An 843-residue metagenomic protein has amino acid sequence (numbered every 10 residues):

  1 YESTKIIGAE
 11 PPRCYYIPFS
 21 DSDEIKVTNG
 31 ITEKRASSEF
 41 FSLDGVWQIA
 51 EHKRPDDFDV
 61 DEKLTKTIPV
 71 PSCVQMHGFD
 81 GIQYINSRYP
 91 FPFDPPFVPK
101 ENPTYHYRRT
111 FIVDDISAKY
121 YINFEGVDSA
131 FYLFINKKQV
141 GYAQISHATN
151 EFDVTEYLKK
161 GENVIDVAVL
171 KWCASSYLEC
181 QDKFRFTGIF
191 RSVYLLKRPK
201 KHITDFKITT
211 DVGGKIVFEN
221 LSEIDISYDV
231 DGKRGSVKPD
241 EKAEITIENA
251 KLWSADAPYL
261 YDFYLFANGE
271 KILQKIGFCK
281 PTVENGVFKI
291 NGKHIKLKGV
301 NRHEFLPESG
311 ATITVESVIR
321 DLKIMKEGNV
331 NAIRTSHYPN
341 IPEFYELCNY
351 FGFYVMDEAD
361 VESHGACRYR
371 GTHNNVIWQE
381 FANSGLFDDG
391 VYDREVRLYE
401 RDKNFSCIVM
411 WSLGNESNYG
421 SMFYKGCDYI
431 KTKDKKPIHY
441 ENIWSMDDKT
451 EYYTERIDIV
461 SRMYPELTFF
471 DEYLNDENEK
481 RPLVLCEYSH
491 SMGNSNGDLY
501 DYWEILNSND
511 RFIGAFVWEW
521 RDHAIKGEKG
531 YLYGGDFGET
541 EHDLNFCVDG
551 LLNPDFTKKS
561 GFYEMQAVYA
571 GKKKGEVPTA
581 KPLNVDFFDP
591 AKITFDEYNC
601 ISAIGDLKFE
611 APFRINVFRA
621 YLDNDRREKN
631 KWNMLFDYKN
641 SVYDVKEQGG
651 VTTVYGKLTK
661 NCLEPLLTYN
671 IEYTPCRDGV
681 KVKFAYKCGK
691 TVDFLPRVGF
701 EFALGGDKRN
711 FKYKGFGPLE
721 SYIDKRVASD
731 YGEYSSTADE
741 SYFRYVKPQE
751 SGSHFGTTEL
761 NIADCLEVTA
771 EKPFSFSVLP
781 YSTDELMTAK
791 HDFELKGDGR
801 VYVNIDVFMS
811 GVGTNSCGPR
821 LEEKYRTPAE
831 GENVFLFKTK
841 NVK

Functional and structural regions predicted by a protein language model:
Y1-T32, F79, I85, Y177 (+1 more regions): Extended substrate-binding grooves/exosites of carbohydrate-active enzymes
Y1-Y120, C173-Q181, F186-I189, L544-L551 (+6 more regions): Extended carbohydrate-recognition surfaces in non-catalytic/accessory domains of CAZymes and lectin-like proteins
E10, E33-K34, Q48-R54, H77 (+5 more regions): Accessory beta-strand-rich segments of carbohydrate-active enzymes
M76-D80, K171, S254, A580-K843: Beta-strand/loop-rich accessory regions of lumenal/periplasmic or secreted enzymes, predominantly carbohydrate-active
M76-Q83, R88-F97, V154, L158-F218 (+7 more regions): An acidic-aromatic loop/edge-strand motif
A118, L158-E162, T246-L260: Short glycine/proline/serine/threonine-rich loop/turn segments at secondary-structure transition edges
Y120, L133-I135, G214-P239, F263 (+1 more regions): Beta-strand-rich binding/interaction modules
F134-V140, D231-G232, N268-G269, N291: Short strand-turn-strand beta-turns centered on an Asx-Gly dipeptide
